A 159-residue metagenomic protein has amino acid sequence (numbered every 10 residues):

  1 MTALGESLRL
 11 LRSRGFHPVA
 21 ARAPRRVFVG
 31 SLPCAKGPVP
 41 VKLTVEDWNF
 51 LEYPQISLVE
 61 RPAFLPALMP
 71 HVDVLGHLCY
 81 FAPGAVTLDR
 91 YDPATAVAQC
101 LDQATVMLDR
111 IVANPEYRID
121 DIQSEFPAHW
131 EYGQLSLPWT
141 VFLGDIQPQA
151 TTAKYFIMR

Functional and structural regions predicted by a protein language model:
T2-R14: Amphipathic alpha-helical segments
R14-H17, N114: Surface-exposed polar/charged interaction patches
H17-P83, T95: Compact alpha/beta protein-protein interaction domains typified by the UBC
E60-K154: Domain-scale recognition of soluble eukaryotic interaction modules
M158-R159: Extended, regular secondary-structure scaffolds
